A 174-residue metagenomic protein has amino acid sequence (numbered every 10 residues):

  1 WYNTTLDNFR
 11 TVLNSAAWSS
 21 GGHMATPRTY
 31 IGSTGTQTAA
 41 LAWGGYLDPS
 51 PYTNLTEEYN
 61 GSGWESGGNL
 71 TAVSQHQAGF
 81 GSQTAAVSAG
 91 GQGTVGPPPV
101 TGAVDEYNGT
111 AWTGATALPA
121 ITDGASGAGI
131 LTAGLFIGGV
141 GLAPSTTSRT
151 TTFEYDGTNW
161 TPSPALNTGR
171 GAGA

Functional and structural regions predicted by a protein language model:
W1-A174: Polar, enzyme-active/binding microenvironments
